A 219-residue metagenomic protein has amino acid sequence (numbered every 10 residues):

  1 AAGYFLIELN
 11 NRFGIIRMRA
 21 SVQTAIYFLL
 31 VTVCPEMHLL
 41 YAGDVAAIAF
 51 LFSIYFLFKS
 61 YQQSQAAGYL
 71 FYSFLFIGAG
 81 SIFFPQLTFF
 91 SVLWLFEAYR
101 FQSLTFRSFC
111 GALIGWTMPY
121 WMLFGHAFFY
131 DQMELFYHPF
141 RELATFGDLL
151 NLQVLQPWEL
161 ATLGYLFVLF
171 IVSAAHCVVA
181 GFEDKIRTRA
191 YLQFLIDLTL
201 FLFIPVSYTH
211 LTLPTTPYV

Functional and structural regions predicted by a protein language model:
A2-F13: Transmembrane-helix motifs of polytopic, lipid-linked glycan transferases
A20-P35, D44-F52, S73: Membrane-embedded helix bundles of polyisoprenyl
S53-G68: Membrane-interface transmembrane helices that cradle and orient dolichyl/undecaprenyl
Y69-P85: Membrane-interface alpha helices of multi-pass inner-membrane proteins
F90-I114: Perimembrane helix-loop-helix junctions
H138-L160: Juxtamembrane membrane-water interface segments that cap and precede transmembrane helices
A174-F201: Membrane-interface helix-loop-helix junctions at transmembrane boundaries of multi-pass membrane enzymes, predominantly
H210-V219: Single conserved hydrophobic/aromatic residue that forms the stacking wall/gate of nucleotide- or nucleobase-binding
